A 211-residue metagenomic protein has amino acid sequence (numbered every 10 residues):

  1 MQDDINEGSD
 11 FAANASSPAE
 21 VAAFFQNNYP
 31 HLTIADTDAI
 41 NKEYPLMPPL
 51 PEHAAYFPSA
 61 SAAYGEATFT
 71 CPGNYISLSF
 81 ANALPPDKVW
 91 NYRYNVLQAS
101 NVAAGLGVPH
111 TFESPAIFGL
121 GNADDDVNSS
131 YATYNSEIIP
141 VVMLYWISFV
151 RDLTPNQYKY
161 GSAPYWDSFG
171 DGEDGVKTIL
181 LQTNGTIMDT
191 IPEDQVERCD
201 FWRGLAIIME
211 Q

Functional and structural regions predicted by a protein language model:
M1-T133: Substrate-gating cap/lid region and adjacent catalytic-acid/histidine neighborhood within extracellular/lumenal
T70-N74, L78-Q211: Mobile gating loops/cap/lid regions near enzyme active sites that modulate substrate access
